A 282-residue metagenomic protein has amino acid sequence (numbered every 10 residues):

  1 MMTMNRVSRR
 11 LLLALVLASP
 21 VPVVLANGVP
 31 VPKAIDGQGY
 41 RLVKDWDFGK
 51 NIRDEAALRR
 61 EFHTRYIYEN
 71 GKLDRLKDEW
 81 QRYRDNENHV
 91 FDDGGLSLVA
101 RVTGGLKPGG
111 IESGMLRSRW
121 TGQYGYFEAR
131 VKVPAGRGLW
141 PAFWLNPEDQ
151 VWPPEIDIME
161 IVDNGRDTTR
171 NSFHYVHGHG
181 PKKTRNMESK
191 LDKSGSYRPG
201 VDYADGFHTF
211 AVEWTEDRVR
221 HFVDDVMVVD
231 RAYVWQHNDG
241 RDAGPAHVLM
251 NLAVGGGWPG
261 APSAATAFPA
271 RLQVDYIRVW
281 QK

Functional and structural regions predicted by a protein language model:
M1-R6: N-terminal secretory signal peptides that target proteins for export/translocation
V7, V24-A26: Extracytoplasmic entry segments of secretory-pathway proteins
R9-L13: N-terminal export leaders
P20-V21: N-terminal signal peptide c-region/cleavage motif recognized by signal peptidases
N27-K282: GH16 jelly-roll
